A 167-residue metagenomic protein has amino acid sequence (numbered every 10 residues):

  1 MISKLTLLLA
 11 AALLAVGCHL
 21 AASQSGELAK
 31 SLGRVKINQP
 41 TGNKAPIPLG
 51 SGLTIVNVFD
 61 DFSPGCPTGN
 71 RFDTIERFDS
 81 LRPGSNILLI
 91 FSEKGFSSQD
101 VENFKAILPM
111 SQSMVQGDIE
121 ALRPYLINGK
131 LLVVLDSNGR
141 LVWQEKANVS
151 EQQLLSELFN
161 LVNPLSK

Functional and structural regions predicted by a protein language model:
M1-L5: Positively charged n-region of N-terminal signal peptides that target proteins for export
L8-V16: Bacterial N-terminal signal peptides
C18-G50, T68-N70: N-terminal "domain-start" segment that seeds a small globular fold
P46-N70, T74, L88: Short active-site neighborhood of thiol/selenol oxidoreductases, capturing the structured segment around
D61-C66, G95-F96, V149-S150: Short acidic, S/G/P-rich loop/turn micro-motifs used as interaction or catalytic elements
P67-I107: Structural microenvironment flanking redox-active thiols in thiol-disulfide oxidoreductases
N86-L88, E102-L135: Short, internal strand/loop/helix patches that form the active-site neighborhood or redox-interaction surface
V134-K167: Thiol-/selenol-based redox modules, centered on thioredoxin-like and closely related oxidoreductase domains
